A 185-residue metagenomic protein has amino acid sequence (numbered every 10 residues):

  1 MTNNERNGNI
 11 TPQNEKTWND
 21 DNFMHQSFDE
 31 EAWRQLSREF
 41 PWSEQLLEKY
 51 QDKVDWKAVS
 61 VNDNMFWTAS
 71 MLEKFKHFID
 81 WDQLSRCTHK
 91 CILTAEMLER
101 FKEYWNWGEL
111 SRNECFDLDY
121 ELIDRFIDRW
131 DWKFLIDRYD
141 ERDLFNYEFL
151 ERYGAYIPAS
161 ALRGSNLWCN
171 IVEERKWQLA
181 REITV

Functional and structural regions predicted by a protein language model:
T2-V185: Alpha-helical scaffold segments
